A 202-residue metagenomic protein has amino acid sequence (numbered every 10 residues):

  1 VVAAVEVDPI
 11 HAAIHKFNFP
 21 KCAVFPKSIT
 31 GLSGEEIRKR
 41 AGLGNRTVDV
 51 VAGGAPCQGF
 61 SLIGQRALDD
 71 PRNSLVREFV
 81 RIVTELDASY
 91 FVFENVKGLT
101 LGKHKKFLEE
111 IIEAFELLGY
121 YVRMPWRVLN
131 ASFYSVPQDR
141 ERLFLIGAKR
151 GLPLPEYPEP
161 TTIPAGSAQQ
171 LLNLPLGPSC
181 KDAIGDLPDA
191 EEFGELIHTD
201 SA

Functional and structural regions predicted by a protein language model:
V1-G31: SAM cofactor-binding core of SAM-dependent methyltransferases, primarily the Rossmann-like beta-alpha-beta module
V2, D49, S89: Conserved acidic residues
V5, K27, G53, F93-E94: Active-site flanking residues adjacent to catalytic metal/cofactor-binding acidic residues
P9, G31, C57, K97-G98: Short, glycine/acidic-enriched loop or turn micro-motifs at the edges of active sites
E35-N45, A55, L62-A202: Class I S-adenosyl-L-methionine
D49-A52, C57: A short SAM/SAH-binding and catalytic strip from SAM-dependent methyltransferases
